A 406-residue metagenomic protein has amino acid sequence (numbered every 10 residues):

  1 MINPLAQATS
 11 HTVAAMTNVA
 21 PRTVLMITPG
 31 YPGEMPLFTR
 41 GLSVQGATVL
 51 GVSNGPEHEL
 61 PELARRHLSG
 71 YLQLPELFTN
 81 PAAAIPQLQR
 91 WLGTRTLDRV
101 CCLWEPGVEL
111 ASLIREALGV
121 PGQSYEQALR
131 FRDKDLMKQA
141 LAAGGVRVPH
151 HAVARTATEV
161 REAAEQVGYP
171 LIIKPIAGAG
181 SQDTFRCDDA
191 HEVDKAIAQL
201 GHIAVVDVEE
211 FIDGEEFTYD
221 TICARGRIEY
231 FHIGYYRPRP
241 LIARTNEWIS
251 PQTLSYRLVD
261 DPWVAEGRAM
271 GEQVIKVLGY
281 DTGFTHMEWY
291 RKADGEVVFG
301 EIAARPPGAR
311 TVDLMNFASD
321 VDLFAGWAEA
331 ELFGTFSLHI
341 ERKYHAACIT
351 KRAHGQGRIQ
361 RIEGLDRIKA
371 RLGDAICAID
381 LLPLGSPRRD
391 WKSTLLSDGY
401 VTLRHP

Functional and structural regions predicted by a protein language model:
M1-E126, T158, F336, L384-P387 (+1 more regions): ATP-binding N-terminal substructure of ATP-dependent carboxylate-amine bond-forming enzymes
M1-Q7, H11, L25, V49 (+1 more regions): Peripheral (often C-terminal) accessory segments that flank ATP-dependent C-N-forming ligase machineries
P36-S43, K138, R161, I197 (+1 more regions): Short amphipathic alpha-helical segments and helix-helix/interface helices
L63-R65, P175-A177, E247, W391-S397: Short, flexible turn/loop "capping" segments at secondary-structure junctions
D133-G214, A224-R227, T253-A269, Q273: Active-site nucleotide/adenylate-binding loops and adjacent lid/helix of ATP-dependent enzymes
F185, E210, S255-Y256, N316 (+1 more regions): Short, well-ordered beta-strand elements within core beta-sheets of diverse protein domains
H191, E210-Y280, F284, R291 (+3 more regions): ATP-dependent carboxylate/phosphate-activation module, predominantly the ATP-grasp catalytic core and closely related
D281-M287, S337-R342: Flexible, glycine/charged-enriched surface loops at secondary-structure junctions
